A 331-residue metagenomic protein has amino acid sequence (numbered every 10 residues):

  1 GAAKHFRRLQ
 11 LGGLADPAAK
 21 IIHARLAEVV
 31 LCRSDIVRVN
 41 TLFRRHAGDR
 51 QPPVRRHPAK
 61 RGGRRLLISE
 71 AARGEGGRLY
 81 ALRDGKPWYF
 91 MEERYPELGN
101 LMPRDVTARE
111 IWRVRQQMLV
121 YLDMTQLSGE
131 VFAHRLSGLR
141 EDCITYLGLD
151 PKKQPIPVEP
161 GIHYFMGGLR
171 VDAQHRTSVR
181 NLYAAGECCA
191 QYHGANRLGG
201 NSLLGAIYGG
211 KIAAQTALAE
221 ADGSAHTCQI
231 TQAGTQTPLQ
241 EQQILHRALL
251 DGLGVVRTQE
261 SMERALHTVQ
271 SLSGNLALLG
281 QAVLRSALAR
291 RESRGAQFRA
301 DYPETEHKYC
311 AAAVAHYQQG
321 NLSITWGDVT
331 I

Functional and structural regions predicted by a protein language model:
G1-R45, P53-G62: Intrinsically disordered, low-complexity segments enriched in glycine and mixed charged residues
H5, L11, I21, V29 (+9 more regions): Intrinsic disorder/low-complexity segments enriched in polar/small residues
L9, A19, R50, C228-T231 (+1 more regions): Intrinsically disordered, low-complexity regions enriched in polar/acidic and amide residues
R38, R44, G48, R56 (+4 more regions): Glycine-rich loop(s) and the adjacent beta-strand/alpha-helix scaffold that form part
R61-Q154, T216-D222: An anion/pyrophosphate-binding glycine-rich loop and adjacent beta-alpha core in soluble alpha-beta enzymes
R64-R78, P157-D172, R299: A gly/ser-rich beta-alpha-beta helix-loop segment of oxidoreductase catalytic cores
W88-E92, P96-N100, I111, Y164 (+2 more regions): Glycine- and aromatic-enriched mobile tails/lids
S137-L182: FAD/FMN-dependent oxidoreductases across multiple families
